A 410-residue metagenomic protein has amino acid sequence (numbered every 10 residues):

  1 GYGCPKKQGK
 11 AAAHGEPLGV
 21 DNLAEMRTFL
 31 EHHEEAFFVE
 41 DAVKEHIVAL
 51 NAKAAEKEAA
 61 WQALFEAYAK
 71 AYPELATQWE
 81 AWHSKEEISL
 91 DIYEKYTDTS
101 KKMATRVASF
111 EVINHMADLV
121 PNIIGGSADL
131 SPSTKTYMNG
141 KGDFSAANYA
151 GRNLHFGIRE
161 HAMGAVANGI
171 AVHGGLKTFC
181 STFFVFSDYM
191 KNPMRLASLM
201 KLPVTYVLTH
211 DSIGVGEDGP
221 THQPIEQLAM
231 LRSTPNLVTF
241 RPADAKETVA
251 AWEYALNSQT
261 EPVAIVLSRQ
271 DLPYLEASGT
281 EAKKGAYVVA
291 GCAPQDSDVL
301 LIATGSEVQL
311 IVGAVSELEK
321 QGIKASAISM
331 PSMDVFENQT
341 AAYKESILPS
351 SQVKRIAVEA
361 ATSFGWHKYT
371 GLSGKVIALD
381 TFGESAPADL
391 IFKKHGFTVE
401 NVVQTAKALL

Functional and structural regions predicted by a protein language model:
G1-F38, V215-P220, T248, N257-L410: Thiamine diphosphate
G1-G3, D41-I47, D129-S133, F184-Y189 (+3 more regions): A glycine-rich phosphate-binding loop feature that marks nucleotide/adenosyl-phosphate handling sites
G1-R159, G169, L300, T304 (+2 more regions): Conserved acidic/glycine
K10, V107-H115, Y189-M194, V249-E253 (+1 more regions): Short alpha-helical segments and helix-capping/turn motifs at coil-helix boundaries
L119-I123, Y149-R152, H173-K177, M200-T205 (+7 more regions): Short coil/turn connectors at secondary-structure junctions
I124, S131-L228, A250: Thiamine diphosphate
G126-S127, F156, F179-C180, Y206-L208 (+4 more regions): General beta-strand structural signal in soluble alpha/beta enzymes
